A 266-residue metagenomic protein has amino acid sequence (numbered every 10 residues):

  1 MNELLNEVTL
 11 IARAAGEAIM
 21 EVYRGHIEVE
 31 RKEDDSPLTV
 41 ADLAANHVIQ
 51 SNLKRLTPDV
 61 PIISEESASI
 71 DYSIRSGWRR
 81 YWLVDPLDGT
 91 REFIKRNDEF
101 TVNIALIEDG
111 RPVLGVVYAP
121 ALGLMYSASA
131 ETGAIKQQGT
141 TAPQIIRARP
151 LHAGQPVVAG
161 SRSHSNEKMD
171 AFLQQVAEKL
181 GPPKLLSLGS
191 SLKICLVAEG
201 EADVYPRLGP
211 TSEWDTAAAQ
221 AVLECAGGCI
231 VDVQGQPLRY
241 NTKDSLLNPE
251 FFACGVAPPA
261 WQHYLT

Functional and structural regions predicted by a protein language model:
M1-L10, A171-E178, I194-T266: Oxyanion/phosphate-interacting regions
M1-L87, A171-Q174, Q236: N-terminal subdomain of lithium-sensitive/metallo-dependent phosphomonoesterases centered on the IMPase/IPPase/PAP
I19, D42, L53, T90 (+6 more regions): Residue-level signal for inorganic ion chemistry
K32, E65, L188, R207 (+1 more regions): Conserved beta-strand termini and adjacent loop/short-helix elements that scaffold enzyme active sites in alpha/beta
L43, E66, P86-G89, P120 (+4 more regions): Generic detector of well-ordered alpha-helical packing
W78-P120: Glycine-rich active-site/cofactor-binding loop and its immediate structural neighborhood
I104-C195, T242-T266: Acidic beta-strand-loop-alpha-helix segment within the catalytic core of divalent metal-dependent phosphate-processing
